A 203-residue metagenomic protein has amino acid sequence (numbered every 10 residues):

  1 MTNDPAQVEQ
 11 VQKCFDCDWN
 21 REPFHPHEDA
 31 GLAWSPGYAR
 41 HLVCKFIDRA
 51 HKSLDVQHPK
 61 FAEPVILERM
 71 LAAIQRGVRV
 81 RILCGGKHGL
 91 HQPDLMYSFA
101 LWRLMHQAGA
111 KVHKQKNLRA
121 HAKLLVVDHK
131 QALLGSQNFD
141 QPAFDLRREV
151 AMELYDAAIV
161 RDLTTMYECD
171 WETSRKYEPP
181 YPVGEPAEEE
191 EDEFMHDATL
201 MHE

Functional and structural regions predicted by a protein language model:
M1-H27, A39-R40, S53-H58, E63-E203: PLD/PLD-like phosphodiesterase catalytic module centered on the HKD motif
S35-V43: A short, well-structured juxtamembrane/interface segment
L42-K52: DNA replication sliding-clamp ring fold and its partner-interaction surfaces
